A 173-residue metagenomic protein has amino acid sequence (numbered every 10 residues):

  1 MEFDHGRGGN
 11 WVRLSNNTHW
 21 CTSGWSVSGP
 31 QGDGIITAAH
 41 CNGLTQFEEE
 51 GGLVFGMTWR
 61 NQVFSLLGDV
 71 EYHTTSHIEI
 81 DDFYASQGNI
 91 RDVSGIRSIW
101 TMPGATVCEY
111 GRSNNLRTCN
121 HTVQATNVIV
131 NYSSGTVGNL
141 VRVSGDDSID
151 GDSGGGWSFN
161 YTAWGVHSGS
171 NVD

Functional and structural regions predicted by a protein language model:
D4-G6: Gly/Ser-rich low-complexity segments immediately after signal-peptide cleavage in secreted/periplasmic proteins
G8-N131, S158-N160: Serine endopeptidase catalytic core focused on the charge-relay Asp
H121-G145, S153-G154: Helical hairpin unit composed of two closely spaced alpha helices linked by a short loop
D146-H167: Catalytic nucleophile loop of clan PA
S170: Acidic, glycine-rich active-site loops and adjacent beta-strand->loop/helix elements that engage anionic groups
D173: Glycine-rich, small/acidic residue-mixed loop/short-helix segments
